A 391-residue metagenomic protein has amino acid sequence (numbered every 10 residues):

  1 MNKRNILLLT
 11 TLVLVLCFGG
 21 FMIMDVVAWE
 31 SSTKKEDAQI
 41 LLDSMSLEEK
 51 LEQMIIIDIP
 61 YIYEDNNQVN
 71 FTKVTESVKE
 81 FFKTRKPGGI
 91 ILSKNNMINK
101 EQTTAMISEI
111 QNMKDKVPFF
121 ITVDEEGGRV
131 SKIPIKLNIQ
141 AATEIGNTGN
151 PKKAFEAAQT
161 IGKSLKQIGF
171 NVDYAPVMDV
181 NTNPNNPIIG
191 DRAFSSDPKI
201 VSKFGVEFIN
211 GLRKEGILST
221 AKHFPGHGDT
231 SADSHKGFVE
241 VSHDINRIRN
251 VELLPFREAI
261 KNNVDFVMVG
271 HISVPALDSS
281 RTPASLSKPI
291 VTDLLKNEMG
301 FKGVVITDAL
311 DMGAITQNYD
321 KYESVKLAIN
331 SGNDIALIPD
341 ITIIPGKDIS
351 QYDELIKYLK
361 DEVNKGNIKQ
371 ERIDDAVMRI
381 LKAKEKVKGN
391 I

Functional and structural regions predicted by a protein language model:
R4-T11, L16-I121, E125-K132: N-terminal hydrophobic targeting/anchoring segments and the immediately downstream early-domain regions of hydrolases
L41, S46, N66-N70, V74 (+6 more regions): Second-shell residues forming the walls of enzyme active-site clefts
I56, G89-I91, D173-Y174, T220 (+2 more regions): Conserved beta-strand positions in the central sheet of alpha/beta enzyme cores
P60, V123-S131, N171-N181, A221-H227 (+1 more regions): Short glycine-enriched loops at secondary-structure junctions
F119-A158: Substrate-binding cleft of extracellular glycoside hydrolase catalytic domains
L137-I145, I188-R192, H235-V241: Short glycine/proline- and charge-enriched loop/turn segments that cap or connect secondary-structure elements
E144-F170, A175-I209, R213: A substrate-binding/cap region within the structured catalytic cores of diverse enzymes
V363, N367, A376, L381-I391: A short C-terminal boundary segment appended to hydrolase-like catalytic domains
